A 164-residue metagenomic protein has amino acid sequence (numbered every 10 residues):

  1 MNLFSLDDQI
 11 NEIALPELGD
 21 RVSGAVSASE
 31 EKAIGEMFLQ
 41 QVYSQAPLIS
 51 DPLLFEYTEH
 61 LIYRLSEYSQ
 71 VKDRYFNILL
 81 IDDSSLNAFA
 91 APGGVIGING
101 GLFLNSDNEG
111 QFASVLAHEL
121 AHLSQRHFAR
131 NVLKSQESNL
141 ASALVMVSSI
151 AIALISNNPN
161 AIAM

Functional and structural regions predicted by a protein language model:
L3-S156: Peri-catalytic and regulatory segments of divalent metal-dependent proteins
N158-M164: Short, intrinsically disordered, charge-balanced linker/junction segments flanking boundaries in proteins
